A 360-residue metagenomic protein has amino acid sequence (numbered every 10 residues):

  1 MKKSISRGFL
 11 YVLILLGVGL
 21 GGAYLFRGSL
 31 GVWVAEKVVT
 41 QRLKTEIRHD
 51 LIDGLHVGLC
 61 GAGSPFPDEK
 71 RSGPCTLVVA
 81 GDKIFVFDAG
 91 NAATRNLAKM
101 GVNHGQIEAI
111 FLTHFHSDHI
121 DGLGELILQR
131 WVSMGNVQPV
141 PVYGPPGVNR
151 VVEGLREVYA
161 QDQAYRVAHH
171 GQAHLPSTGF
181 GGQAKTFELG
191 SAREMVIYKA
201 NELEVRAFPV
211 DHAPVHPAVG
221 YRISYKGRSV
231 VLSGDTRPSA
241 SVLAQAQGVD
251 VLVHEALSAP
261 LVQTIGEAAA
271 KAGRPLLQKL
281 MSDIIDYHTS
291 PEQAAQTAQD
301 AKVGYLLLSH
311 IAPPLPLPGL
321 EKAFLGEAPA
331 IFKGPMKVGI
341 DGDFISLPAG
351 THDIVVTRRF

Functional and structural regions predicted by a protein language model:
K2-A23, V219-G220, K226-V231, R237-D341: Cap/insert and terminal regions of metallo-dependent hydrolase folds
K2-V230, L320-V355: Binuclear metal-dependent hydrolase catalytic cores
G90, D235-T236: Residue-level structural signal for beta-strand termini and adjacent loop
R359-F360: Short, solvent-exposed mixed-charge patches
